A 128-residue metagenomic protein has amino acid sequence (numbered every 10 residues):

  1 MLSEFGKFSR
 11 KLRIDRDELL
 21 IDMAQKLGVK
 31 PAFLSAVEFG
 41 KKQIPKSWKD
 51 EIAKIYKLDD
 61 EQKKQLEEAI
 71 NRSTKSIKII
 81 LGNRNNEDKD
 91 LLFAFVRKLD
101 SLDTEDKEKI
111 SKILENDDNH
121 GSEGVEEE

Functional and structural regions predicted by a protein language model:
M1-D15, E105: A short, Lys/Arg-rich alpha-helix, primarily the initiator
R10, I21, D50: Residues within the helices of the helix-turn-helix
R13, A24, A53: The alpha-helix within a helix-turn-helix
D17-S35, L66: Short alpha-helical DNA-recognition segment
G28-I44, E51: Recognition helix of helix-turn-helix/homeodomain-like DNA-binding domains that insert into the DNA major groove
K41-K49, N86-L91: Short acidic alpha-helix initiation/capping motifs at coil-to-helix transition points, especially at protein N-termini
S47-Q65: DNA major-groove recognition helix of helix-turn-helix/homeodomain DNA-binding modules
N71-E128: Interfacial/linker helices and their anchor residues that mediate assembly or domain coupling
